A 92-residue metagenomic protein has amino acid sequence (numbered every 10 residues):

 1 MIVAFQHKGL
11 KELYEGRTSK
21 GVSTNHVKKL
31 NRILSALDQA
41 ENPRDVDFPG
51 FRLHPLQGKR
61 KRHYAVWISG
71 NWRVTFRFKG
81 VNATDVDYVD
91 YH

Functional and structural regions predicted by a protein language model:
M1-W72, K79-H92: Basic, Lys/Arg-enriched alpha-helical interface segments
